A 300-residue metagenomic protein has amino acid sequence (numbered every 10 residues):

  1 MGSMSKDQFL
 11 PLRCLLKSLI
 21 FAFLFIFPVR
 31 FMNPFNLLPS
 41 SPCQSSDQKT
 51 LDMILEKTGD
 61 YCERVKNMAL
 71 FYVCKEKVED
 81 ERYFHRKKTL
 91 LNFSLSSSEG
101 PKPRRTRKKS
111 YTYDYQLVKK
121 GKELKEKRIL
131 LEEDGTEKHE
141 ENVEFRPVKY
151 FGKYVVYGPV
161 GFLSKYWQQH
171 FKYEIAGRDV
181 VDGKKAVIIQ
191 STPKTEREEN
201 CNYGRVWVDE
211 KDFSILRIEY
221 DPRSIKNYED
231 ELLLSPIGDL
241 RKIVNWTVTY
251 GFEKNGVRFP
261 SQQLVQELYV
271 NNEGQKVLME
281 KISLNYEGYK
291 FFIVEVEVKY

Functional and structural regions predicted by a protein language model:
M1-C14: N-terminal secretory signal peptides that target proteins for export/translocation
M4-K6, L19, S41-P42, S46: Compositionally biased regions
K6-D7, K17, N33-N36: Intrinsically disordered, low-complexity polyampholyte segments enriched for Lys and acidic residues
S18-N33: Bacterial N-terminal signal peptides
L38-Y203, E210-L216, D221-V244, F252-Y300: Structured extracytoplasmic
